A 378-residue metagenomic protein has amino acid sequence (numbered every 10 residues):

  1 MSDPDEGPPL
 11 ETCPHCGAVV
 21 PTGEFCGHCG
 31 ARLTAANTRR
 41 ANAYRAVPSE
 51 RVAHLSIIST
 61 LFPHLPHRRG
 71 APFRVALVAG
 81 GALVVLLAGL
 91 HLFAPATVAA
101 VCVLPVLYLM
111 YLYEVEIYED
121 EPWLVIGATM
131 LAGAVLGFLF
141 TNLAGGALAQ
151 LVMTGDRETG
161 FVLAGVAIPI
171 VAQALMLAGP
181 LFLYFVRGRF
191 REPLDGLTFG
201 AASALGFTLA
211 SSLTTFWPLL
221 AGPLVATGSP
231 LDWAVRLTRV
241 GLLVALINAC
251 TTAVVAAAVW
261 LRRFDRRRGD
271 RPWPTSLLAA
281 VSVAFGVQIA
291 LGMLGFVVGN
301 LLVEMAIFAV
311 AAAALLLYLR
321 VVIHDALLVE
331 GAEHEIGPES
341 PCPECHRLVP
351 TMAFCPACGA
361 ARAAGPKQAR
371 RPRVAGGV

Functional and structural regions predicted by a protein language model:
S2-V378: Hydrophobic alpha-helical segments at protein termini of multi-pass membrane proteins
